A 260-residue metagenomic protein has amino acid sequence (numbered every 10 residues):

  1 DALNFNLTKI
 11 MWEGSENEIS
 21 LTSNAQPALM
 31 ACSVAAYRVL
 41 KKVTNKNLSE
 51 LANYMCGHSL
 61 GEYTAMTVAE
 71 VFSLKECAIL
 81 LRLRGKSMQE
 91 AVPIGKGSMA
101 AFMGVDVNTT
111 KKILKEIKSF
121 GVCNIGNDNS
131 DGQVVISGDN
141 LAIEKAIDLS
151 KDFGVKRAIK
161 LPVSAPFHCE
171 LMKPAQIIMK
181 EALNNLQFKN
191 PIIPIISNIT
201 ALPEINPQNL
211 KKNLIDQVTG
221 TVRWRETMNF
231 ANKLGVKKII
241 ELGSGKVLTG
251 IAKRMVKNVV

Functional and structural regions predicted by a protein language model:
D1-F5, G14, A25, A69-G220: Alpha/beta catalytic cores of group-transfer enzymes, especially the acyltransferase/condensing modules of polyketide
D1-T110, L161, K238-K257: FabD-like malonyl-/acyl-CoA
L29-A35, Q217-W224: A short, flexible low-complexity segment enriched in Lys/Arg and Gly/Pro that occurs in N-terminal basic tails
L40, S150, A231: Hydrophobic pocket-lining residues that define ligand/cofactor binding sites across diverse proteins
S59, Q187, G235: Conserved functional loop/turn residues at catalytic and ligand-binding sites
K156, H168, I178, R223-T249 (+1 more regions): Conserved catalytic block of serine-dependent lipid acyl chemistry
